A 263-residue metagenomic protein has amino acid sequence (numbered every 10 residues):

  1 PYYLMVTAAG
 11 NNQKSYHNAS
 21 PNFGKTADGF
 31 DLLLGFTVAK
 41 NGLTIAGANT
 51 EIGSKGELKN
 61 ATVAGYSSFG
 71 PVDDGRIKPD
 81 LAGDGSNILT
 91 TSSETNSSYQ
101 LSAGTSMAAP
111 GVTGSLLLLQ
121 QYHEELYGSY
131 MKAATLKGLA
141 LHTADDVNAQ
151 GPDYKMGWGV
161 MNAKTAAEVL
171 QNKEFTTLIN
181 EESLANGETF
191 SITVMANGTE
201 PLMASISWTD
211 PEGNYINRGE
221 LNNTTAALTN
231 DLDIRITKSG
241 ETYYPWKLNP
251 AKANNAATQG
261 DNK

Functional and structural regions predicted by a protein language model:
P1-T7, H17-A46, N60-A82, W158: Mature extracellular/periplasmic domains of secretome proteins
L4-A8, L43-A46, P79-G83, L89-T90 (+5 more regions): Structural recognition of the beta-strand scaffold that forms the well-ordered cores of secreted hydrolase catalytic
N12-Q13, N49-I52, A144-N148, T209-P211 (+1 more regions): Acidic glycine-/aspartate-rich tracts in secreted/extracellular proteins
H17-D31, N217-N222, L248-N262: Surface-exposed intrinsically disordered loops and tails
A48-P110: Catalytic-core environment of secreted peptidases
A82-Q150: Hydrolase catalytic cores
Q100, D231-K263: Noncatalytic accessory or regulatory domains flanking protease catalytic cores in secreted, cell-surface, and selected
W158-N230: Secreted peptidase-domain scaffold signal
